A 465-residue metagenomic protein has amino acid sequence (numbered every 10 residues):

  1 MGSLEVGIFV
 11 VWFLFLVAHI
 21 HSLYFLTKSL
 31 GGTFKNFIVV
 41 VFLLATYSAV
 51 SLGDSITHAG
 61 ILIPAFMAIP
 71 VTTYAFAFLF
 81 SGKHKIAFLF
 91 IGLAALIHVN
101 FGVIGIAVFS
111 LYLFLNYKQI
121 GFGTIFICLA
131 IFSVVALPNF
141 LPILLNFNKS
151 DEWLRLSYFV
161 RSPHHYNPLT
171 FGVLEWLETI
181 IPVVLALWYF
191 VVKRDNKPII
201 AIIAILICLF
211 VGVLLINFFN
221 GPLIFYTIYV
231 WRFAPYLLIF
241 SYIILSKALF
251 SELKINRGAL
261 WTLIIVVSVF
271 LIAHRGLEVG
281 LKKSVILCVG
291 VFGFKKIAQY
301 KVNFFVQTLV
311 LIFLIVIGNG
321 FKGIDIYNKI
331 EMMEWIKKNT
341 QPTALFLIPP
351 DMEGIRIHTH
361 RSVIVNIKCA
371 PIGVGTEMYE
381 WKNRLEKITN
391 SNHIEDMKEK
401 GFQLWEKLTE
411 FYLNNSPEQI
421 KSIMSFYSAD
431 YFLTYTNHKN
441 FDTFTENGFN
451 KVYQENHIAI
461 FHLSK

Functional and structural regions predicted by a protein language model:
M1-S3, V99-G105, F114-S246, E278: Transmembrane catalytic cores of multi-pass membrane glycosyltransferases and polysaccharide-assembly enzymes
G2-H21: Loop-to-helix entry region of an early transmembrane alpha helix in multi-pass inner-membrane enzymes
L23-S51, H84: Transmembrane-helix signature of polytopic, membrane-embedded enzymes that assemble or transfer cell-envelope glycans
A45-A49, V266-D325: Transmembrane alpha-helical segments
M67-I86, Y117-Q119: Membrane-interface transmembrane helices that cradle and orient dolichyl/undecaprenyl
K85-V99, S110, A130-V134, I265-A273: Membrane-interface alpha helices of multi-pass inner-membrane proteins
G92-L96, V103-N116, S133, L287-F294: Hydrophobic transmembrane alpha-helices of multi-pass, membrane-embedded glycosylation machinery
N319-I330, I336-E410, K421-H438: Short periplasmic/luminal acceptor-recognition loop of GT-C membrane glycosyltransferases, typified by
